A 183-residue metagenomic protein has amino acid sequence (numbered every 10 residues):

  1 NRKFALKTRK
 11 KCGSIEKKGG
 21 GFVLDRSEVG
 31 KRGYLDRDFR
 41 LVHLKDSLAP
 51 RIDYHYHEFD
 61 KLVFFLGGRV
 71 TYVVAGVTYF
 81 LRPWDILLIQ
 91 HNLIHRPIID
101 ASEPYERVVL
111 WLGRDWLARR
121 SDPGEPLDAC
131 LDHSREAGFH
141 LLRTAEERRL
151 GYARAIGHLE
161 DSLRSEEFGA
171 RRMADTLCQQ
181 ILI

Functional and structural regions predicted by a protein language model:
N1-I86, L93, E125-A129, R135-H140: Generic protein-terminus/edge-of-domain signal
S14, K18-L41, I98-R164: A hydrophobic/aromatic-rich effector-binding and dimerization subdomain of bacterial HTH-type transcriptional regulators
R51-Y54, V73, I99, L163 (+1 more regions): Generic anion/oxyanion-binding catalytic loop in active/binding sites
Y56, E146-R149, R171, D175: Short, solvent-exposed loop/helix junctions and linker helices that flank or host conserved functional motifs
T71, R96, M173: Short, surface-exposed charged micro-motifs
L87-I89, W111: Short hydrophobic-aromatic micro-motifs
L163-Q179: All-alpha amphipathic helical-bundle segments outside canonical DNA-binding/catalytic cores that form hydrophobic
L182-I183: Linker/hinge segments immediately adjacent to helix-turn-helix/homeobox DNA-binding domains
